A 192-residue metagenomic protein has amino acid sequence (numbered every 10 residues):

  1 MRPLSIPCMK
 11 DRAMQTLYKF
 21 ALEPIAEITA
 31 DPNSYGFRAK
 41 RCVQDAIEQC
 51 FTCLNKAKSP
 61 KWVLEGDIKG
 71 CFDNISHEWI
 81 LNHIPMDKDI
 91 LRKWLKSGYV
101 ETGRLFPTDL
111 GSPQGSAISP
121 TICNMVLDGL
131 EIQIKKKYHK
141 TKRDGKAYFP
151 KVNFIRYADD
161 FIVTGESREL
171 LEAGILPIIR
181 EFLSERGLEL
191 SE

Functional and structural regions predicted by a protein language model:
R2-L4, K61: N-terminal core-binding DNA-recognition domain of tyrosine site-specific recombinases/integrases
L4, Y35-F37, S112: Short clusters of hydrophobic/aromatic residues that line enzyme substrate/ligand-binding pockets
S5, K10-L17, T29, I47 (+1 more regions): Duplex nucleic acid-engaging cores and interfaces of nucleic-acid transaction enzymes
I6-K10, M14, R38-C42, F72 (+1 more regions): Short, well-structured alpha-helical patches and their helix-loop capping segments that border functional surfaces
M14-L22, I122-C123: Active/ligand-binding-proximal structured segments within catalytic/core domains that scaffold catalytic residues
K19, E23, K40, Q44-E48: Well-ordered mid-protein domain cores that form the structural environment of catalytic cofactors
F20, P24-G36: Charged boundary/loop elements
P32-N33, D45-E192: Conserved polymerase palm-domain catalytic core
